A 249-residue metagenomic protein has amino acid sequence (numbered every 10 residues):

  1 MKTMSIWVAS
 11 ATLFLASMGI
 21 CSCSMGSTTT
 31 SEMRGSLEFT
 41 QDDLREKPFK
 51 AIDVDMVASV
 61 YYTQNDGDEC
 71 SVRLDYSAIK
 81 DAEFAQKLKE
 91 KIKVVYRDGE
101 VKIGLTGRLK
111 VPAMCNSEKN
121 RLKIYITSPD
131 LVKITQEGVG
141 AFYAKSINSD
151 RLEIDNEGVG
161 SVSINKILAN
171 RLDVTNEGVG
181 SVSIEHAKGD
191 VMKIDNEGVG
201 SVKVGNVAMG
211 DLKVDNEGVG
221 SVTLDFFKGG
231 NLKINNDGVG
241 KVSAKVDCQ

Functional and structural regions predicted by a protein language model:
K2-Q249: Intrinsically disordered, low-complexity terminal regions
